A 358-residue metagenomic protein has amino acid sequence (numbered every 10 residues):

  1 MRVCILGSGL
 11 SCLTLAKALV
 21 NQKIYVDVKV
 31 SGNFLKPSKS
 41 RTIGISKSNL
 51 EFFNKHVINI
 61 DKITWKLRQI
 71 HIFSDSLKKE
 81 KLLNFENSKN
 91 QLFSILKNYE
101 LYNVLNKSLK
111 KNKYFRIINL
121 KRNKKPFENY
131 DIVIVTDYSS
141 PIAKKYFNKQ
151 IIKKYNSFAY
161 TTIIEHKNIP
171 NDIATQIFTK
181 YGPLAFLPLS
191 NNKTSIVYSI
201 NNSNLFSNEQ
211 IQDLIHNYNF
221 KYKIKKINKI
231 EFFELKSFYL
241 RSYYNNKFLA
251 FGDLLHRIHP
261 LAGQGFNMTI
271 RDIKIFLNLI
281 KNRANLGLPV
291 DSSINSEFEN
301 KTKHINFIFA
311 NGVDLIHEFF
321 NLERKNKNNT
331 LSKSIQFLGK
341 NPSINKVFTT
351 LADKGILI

Functional and structural regions predicted by a protein language model:
V3-C4, S8-R68: Glycine-rich FAD cofactor-binding loop and adjacent beta-loop-alpha segment at the N-terminus of flavoprotein
L6, K29, T136, F251-D253 (+1 more regions): Active-site flanking residues adjacent to catalytic metal/cofactor-binding acidic residues
G44-K47, E86-K107, S203-E209, L235 (+1 more regions): Short beta-strand to alpha-helix junction loop
E51-K55, T64-A159: Conserved N-terminal helical subregion
T136-F220, I227-I230: Conserved FAD-binding catalytic core of PHBH/FMO-like flavoproteins
N204-N285: FAD/FMN-dependent oxidoreductases across multiple families
F220, N278-I358: C-terminal helical "tail/cap" subdomain of flavin- and related membrane-associated enzymes
